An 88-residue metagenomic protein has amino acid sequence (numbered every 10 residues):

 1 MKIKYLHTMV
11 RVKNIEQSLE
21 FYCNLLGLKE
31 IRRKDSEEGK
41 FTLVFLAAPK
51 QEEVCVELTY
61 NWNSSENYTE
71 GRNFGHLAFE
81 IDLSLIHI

Functional and structural regions predicted by a protein language model:
M1-K2, T69-G71: Short, flexible turn/loop "capping" segments at secondary-structure junctions
K2, M9-E53: Core segments of cupin and vicinal oxygen chelate
Y5-H7, R72-L77: Eukaryotic phosphotyrosine signaling hubs
N14, D82-L83: Acidic/polar helix N-cap motif
D35, N61-N63: Histidine- and/or cysteine-centered catalytic micro-motif in compact active-site loops
P49-E53, N63-S65, L83-S84: Short, charged/polar surface micro-motifs in flexible loops or helix N-caps
I86-I88: Conserved small/polar residues in nucleotide/adenosyl-binding loops
